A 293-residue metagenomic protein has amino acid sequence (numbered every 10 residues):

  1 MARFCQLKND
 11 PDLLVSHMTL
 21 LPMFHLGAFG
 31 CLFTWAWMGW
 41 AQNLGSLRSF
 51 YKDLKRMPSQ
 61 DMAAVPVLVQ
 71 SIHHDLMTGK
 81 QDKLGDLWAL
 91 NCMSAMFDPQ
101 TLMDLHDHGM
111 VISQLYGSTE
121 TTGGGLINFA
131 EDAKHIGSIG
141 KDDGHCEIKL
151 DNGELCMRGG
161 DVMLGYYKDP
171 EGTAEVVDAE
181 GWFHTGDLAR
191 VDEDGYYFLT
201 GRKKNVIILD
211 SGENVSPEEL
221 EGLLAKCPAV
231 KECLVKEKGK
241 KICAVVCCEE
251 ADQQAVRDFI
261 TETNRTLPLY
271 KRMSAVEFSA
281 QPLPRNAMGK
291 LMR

Functional and structural regions predicted by a protein language model:
A2-D86: Conserved AMP-binding/adenylation subdomain of ANL enzymes
T19-L20, N91-M93, L150-D151, M157-R158 (+4 more regions): Thr-Gly-centered strand-to-loop micro-motif
M38, L54, S59-A64, I72-K134 (+2 more regions): Gly/Ser/Thr-rich phosphate-binding loop
S94, G117, G140, D187 (+1 more regions): Active-site glycine-centered loops adjacent to acidic/histidine catalytic or metal-binding residues that shape
I136-D142, A179-E180: Short Gly/Pro-enriched turn/cap motifs at secondary-structure boundaries
K141-G144, N152-V176, Y196, E213-V215: Conserved ATP/PPi-binding loop(s) of AMP-dependent carboxylate-activating enzymes
G159, L164-G165, L188-K271: AMP-binding/adenylate-forming catalytic core of the ANL superfamily
F278-R293: Flexible lysine-rich "adenylation lid" loop at the C-terminal edge of ANL adenylation domains
